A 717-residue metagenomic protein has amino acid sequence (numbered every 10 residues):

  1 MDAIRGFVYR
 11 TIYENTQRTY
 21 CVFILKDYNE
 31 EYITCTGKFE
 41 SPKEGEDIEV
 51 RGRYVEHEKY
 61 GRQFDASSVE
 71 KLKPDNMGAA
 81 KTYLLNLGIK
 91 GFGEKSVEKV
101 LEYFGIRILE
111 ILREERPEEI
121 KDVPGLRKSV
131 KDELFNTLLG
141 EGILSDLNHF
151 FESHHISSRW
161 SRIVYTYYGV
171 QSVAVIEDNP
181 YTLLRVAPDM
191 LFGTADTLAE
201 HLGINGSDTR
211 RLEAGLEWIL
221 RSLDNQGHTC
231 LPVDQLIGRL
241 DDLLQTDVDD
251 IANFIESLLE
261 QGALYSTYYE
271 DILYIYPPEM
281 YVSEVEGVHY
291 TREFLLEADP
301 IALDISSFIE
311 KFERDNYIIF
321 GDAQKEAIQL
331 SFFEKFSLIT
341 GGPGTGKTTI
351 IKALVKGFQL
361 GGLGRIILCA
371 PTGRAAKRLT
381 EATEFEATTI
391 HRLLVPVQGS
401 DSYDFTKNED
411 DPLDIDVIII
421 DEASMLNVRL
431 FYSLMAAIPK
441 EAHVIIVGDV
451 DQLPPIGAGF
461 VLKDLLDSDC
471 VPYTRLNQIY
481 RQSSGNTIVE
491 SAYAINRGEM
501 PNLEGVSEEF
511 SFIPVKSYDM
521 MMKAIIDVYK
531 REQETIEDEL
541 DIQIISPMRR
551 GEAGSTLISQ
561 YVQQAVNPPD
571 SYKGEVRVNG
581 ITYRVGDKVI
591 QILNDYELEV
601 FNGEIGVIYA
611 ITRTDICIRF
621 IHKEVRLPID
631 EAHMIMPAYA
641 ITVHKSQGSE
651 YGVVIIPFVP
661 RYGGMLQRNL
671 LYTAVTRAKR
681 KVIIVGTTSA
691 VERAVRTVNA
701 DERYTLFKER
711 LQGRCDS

Functional and structural regions predicted by a protein language model:
M1-N15, G52, I608: Structural detector for short beta-strands of small beta-barrel domains
E14-L25, R613-C617: Short aromatic-glycine-enriched beta-strand elements
Y20-Y28, C35, K43-R51, E58-I272 (+1 more regions): Accessory alpha-helical DNA-binding modules that contact the DNA backbone or grooves
E213, R221-S222, S266-E326: Pre-P-loop entry segment of helicase/translocase ATPase cores
F333, A353, G357, G361-G364 (+11 more regions): Conserved helicase motor core of SF1/SF2 NTP-dependent helicases
K347: Conserved lysine of the Walker
V450-L598: Conserved helicase motor core of P-loop NTPases
E604-S717: C-terminal accessory regions
